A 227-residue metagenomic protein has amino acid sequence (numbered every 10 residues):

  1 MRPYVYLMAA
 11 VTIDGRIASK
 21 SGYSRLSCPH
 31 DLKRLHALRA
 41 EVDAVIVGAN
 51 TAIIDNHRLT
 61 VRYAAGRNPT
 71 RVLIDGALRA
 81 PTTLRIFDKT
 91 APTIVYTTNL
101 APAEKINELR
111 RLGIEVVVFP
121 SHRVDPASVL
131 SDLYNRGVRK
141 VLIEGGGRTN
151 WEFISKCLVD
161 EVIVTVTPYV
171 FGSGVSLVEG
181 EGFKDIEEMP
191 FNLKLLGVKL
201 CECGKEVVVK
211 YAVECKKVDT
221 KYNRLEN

Functional and structural regions predicted by a protein language model:
M1-N227: Enzymes that bind and transform nitrogen-containing heteroaromatic metabolites
